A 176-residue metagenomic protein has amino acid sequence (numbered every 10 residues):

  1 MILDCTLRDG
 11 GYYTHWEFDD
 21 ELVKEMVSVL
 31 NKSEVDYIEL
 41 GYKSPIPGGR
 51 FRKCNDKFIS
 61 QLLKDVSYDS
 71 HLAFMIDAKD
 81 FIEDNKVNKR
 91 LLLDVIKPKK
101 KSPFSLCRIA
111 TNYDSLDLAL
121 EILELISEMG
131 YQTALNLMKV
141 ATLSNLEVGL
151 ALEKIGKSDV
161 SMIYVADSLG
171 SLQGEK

Functional and structural regions predicted by a protein language model:
M1-C5, V27-Y42: N-terminal glycine-rich anion-binding loops that anchor highly charged ligand groups
M1-D9, T14-W16: N-terminal amphipathic alpha-helix/helix-capping segment at the start of soluble metabolic enzymes
G10, L30, C107, I163: Conserved, mostly hydrophobic/aromatic
H15-W16, A110-N112, L137-V140, A166-Q173: Glycine- and other small-residue-rich loops at beta-strand/loop junctions that grip anionic moieties
K24-N31, I59-K64, E153: Short amphipathic alpha-helices and their capping/turn segments at secondary-structure boundaries
N31-D36, P103, S158-D159: Short loop/turn motifs at secondary-structure junctions
Y37, Y42-A151: Active-site beta->alpha loop and helix N-cap motifs at the rims of alpha/beta catalytic domains
S144-L152, S158-K176: Phosphate/pyrophosphate-binding betaalpha-module
